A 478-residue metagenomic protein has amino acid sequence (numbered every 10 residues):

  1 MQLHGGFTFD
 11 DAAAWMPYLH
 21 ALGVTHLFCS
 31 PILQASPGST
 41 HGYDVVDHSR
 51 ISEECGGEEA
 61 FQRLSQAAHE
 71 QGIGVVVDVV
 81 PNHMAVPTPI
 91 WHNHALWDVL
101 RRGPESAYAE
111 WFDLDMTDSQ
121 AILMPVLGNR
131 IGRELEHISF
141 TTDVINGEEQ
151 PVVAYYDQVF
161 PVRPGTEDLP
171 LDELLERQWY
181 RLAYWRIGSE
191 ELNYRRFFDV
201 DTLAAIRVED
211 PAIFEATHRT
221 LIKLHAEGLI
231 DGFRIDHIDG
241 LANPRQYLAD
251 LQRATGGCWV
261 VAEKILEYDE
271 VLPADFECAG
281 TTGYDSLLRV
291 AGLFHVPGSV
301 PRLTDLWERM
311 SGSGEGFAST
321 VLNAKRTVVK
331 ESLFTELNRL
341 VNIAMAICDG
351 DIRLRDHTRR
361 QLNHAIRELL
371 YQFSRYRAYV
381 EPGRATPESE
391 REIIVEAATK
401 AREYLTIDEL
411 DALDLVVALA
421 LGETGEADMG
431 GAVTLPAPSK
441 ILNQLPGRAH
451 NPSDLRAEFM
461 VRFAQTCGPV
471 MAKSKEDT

Functional and structural regions predicted by a protein language model:
M1-E191, R195, E227, H237-L303: Acidic/aromatic-lined carbohydrate-recognition and catalytic surfaces of CAZymes acting on diverse glycans
Q2, A205, G232: Short aromatic/hydrophobic contact patches that present stacked aromatics for nucleic-acid/ligand binding
D44, D201-L203, I230-D231: A generic short-segment signal for beta-strand/edge and adjacent turn/coil regions
E167-H225, L241-A249, C258-T478: Flexible, glycine-rich loop/tail regions that form catalytic "lids" or insertion modules at the edges of active sites
K223-F233: A conserved hydrophobic secondary-structure block that centers on an alpha-helix together with its immediately flanking
